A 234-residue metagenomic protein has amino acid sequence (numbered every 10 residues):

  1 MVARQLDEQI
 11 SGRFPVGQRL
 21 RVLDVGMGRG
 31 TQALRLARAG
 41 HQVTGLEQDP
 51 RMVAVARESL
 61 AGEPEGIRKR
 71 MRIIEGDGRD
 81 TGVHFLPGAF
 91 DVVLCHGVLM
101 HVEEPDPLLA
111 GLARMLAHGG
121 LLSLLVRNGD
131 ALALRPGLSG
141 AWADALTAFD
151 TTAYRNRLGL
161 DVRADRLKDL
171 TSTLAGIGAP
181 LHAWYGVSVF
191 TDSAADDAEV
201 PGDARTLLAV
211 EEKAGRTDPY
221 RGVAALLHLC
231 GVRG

Functional and structural regions predicted by a protein language model:
M1-Q18: Conserved alpha-helix/loop element of class I SAM-dependent methyltransferases that forms part of the SAM/SAH-binding
Q18-G26: Conserved class I S-adenosyl-L-methionine
T31, R35-T81: Class I SAM-dependent methyltransferase SAM/SAH-binding core
L94: A conserved beta-strand element that flanks and buttresses the S-adenosyl-L-methionine
D106-L121: A short glycine-rich, Lys/Arg-flanked "PGG" loop and its adjoining helix->strand segment in the class I
L121-F149: Conserved class I S-adenosyl-L-methionine
L160-G178, W184: Short alpha-helix
A183-G234: A C-terminal cap/extension of S-adenosyl-L-methionine-dependent methyltransferases that defines the acceptor-substrate
